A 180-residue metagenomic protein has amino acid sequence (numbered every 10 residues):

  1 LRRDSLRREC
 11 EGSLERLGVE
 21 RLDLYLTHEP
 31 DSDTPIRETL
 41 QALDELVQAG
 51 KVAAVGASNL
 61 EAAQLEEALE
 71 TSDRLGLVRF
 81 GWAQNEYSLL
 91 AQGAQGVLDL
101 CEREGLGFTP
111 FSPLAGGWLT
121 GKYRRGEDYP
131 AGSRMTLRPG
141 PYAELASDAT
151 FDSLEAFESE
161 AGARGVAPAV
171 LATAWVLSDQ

Functional and structural regions predicted by a protein language model:
R2-L17, Q41, L65-E70: Short, acidic/polar
L14-P35: Active-site groove signature of glycoside hydrolases
P30, T34-Q180: Beta/alpha (TIM)-barrel catalytic core signal, keyed to glycine-rich beta->alpha loops juxtaposed to Asp/Glu that bind
